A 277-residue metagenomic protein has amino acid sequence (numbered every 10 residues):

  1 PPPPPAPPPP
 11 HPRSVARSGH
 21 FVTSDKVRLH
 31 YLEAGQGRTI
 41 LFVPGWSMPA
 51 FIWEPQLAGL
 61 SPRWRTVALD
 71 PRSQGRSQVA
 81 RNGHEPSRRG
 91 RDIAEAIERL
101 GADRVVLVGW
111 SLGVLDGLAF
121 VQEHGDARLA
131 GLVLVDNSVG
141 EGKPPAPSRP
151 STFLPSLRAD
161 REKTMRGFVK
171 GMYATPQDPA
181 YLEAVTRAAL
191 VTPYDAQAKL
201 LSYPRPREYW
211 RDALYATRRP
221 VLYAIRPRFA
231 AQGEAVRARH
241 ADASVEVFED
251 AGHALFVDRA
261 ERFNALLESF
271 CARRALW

Functional and structural regions predicted by a protein language model:
P1-I40, R63-W64, D103, V191 (+3 more regions): Alpha/beta-hydrolase fold catalytic core
V27-V79: Conserved HGGG/HGGXW glycine-rich cap/lid loop of the alpha/beta-hydrolase fold
S47, P71-G75, V114, V139 (+1 more regions): Alpha/beta-hydrolase active-site loop signature
R88-V105: Conserved acidic catalytic loop of the alpha/beta-hydrolase fold
D103-K143: Conserved hydrolase catalytic core segment
G142-S148, S156-L214: Conserved alpha/beta-hydrolase catalytic His-Asp/Glu region
Y194-V247: Conserved serine/cysteine hydrolase catalytic core
A243-W277: Catalytic active-site module of serine/aspartate enzymes centered on a nucleophile-bearing elbow/loop
